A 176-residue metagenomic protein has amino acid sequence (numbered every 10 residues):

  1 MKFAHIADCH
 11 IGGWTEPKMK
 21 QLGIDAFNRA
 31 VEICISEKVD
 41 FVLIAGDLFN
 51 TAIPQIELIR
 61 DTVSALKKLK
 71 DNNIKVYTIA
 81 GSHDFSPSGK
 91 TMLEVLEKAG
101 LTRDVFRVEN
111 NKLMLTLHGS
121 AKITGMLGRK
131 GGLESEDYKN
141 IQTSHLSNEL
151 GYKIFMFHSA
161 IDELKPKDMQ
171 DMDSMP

Functional and structural regions predicted by a protein language model:
M1-A65: N-terminal active-site segment of His-dependent metallophosphoesterases
F41, P54-P176: His/Asp/Glu-rich metal-coordinating catalytic cores of metallo-dependent phosphodiesterases/hydrolases acting on
